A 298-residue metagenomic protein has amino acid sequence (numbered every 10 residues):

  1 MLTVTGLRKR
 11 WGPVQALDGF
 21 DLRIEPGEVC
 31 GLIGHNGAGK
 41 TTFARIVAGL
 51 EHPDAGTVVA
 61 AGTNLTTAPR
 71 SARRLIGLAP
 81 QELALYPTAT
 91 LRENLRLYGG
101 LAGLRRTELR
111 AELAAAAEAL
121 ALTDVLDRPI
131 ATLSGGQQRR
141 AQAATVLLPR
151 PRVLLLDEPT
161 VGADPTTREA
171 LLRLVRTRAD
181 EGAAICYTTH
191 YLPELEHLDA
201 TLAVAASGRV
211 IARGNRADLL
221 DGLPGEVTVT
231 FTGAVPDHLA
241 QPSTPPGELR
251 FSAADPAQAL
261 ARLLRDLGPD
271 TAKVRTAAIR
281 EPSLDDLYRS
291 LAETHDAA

Functional and structural regions predicted by a protein language model:
A48: Helix-to-loop junction immediately C-terminal to a conserved catalytic motif
G56-T67, S71-A72: Conserved ABC transporter NBD signature motif
R96, G100, T107-V125: Conserved ABC ATPase "signature" region
P129-L133: Conserved ABC ATPase signature
L154-E158, A163: Catalytic Walker B motif of ABC-type/P-loop ATPase nucleotide-binding domains
A170-A254: ABC transporter nucleotide-binding domain
D218, P224-A298: Short, charged/small-residue-rich alpha-helical element at the C-terminal edge of ABC transporter nucleotide-binding
